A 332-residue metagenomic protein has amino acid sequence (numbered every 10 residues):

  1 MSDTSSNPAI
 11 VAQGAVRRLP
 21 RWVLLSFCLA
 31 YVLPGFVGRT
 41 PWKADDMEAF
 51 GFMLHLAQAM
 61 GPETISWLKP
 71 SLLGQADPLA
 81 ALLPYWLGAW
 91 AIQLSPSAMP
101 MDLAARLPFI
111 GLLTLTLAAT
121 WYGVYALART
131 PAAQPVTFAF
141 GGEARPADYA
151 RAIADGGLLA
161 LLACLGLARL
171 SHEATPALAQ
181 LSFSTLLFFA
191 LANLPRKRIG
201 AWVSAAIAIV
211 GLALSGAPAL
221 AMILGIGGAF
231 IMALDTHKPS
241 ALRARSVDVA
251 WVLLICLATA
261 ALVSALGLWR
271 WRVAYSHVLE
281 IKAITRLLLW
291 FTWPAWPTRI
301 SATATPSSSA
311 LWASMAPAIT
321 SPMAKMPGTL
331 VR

Functional and structural regions predicted by a protein language model:
S2-P306, A313, M326, V331-R332: Membrane-integral, polyisoprenol-dependent glycosyltransferases of the GT-C/oligosaccharyltransferase superfamily
A313-M323: Short, composition-biased linear "edge" segments at structural boundaries
